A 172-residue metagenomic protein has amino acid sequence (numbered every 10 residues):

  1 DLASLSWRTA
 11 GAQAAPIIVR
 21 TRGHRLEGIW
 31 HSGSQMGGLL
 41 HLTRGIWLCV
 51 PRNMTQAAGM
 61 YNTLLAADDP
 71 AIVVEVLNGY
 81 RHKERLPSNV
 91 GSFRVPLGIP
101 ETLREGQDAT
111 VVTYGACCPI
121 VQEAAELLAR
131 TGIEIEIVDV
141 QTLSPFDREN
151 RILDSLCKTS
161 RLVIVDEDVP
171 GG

Functional and structural regions predicted by a protein language model:
D1-A3, T21-L26, M54, L77-N78 (+2 more regions): Acidic, glycine-rich active-site loops and adjacent beta-strand->loop/helix elements that engage anionic groups
D1-W7, S32: Cofactor- and metal-binding active-site motifs of prokaryotic enzymes that mediate redox/radical or nucleophilic
S4, Y61-N62, L153: Generic structural signal for well-ordered alpha-helical scaffold segments
L5-T9, A66, R130: Secondary-structure boundary motif
A10-A67: Conserved thiamine diphosphate
G11-A15, L77-G172: Thiamine diphosphate
V19-T21, L48-R52, I72-E75, I137-V138 (+1 more regions): General beta-strand structural signal in soluble alpha/beta enzymes
L26, M54-L97: Catalytic domains of riboflavin
